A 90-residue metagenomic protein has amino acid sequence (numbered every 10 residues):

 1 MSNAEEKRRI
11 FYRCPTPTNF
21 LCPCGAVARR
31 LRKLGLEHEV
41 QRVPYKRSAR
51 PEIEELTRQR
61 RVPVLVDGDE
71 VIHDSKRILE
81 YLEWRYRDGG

Functional and structural regions predicted by a protein language model:
S2-L36: Local sequence-structure signature of Cys/Sec-based thiol-disulfide redox active-site neighborhoods
R42-Q59: Thioredoxin-like thiol-disulfide oxidoreductase module
P63-V71: A short, hydrophobic beta-strand/beta-hairpin element that forms part of a small beta-sheet core
I78, W84-G89: A short, Lys/Arg-enriched interface patch at domain edges and termini
